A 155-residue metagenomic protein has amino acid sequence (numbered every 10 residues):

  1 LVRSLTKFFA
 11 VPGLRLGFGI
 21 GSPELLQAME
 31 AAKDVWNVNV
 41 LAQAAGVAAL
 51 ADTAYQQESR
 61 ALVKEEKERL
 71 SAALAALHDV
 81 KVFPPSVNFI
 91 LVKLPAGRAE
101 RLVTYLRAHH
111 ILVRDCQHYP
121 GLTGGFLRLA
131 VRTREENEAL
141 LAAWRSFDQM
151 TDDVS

Functional and structural regions predicted by a protein language model:
L1-A76, V80-F83: PLP-dependent aminotransferase class I/II
G13, S86, G121-T123: Short acidic/glycine-enriched loop/turn segments that link adjacent beta-strands
S22, A51, P95, R132-R134: Residue-level recognition of strand-loop junctions within catalytic nucleotide-signaling folds
M29, L102, L140-A143: Hydrophobic side chains in well-ordered alpha-helices
A45, E65, L91, L122-T123: Short secondary-structure capping/turn micro-motifs that flank functional sites
V63-K64, E68, L74-H109, V131: Conserved PLP-binding catalytic core of the aspartate aminotransferase-like
F83, D115-C116: Beta-hairpin "wing" of winged helix-turn-helix
A108-I111, P120-S155: PLP-dependent enzyme catalytic core of the Aspartate aminotransferase-like
